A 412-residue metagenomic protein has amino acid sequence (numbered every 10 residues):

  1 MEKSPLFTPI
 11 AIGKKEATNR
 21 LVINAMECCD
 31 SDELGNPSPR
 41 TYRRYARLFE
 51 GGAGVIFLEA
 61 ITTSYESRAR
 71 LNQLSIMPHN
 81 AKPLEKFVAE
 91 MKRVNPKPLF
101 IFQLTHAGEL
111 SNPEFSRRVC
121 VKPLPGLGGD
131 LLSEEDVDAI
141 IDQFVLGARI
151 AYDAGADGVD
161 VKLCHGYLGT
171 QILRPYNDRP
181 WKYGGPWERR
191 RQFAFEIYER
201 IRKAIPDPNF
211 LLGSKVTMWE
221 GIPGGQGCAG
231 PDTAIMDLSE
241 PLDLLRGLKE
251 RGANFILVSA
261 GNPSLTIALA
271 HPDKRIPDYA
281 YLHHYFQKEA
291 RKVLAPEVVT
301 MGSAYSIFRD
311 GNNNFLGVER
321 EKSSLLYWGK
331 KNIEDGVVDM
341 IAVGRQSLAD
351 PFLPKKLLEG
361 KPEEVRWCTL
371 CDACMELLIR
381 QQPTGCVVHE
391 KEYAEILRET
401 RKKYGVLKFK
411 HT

Functional and structural regions predicted by a protein language model:
M1-T412: Flavin-dependent oxidoreductase catalytic cores
